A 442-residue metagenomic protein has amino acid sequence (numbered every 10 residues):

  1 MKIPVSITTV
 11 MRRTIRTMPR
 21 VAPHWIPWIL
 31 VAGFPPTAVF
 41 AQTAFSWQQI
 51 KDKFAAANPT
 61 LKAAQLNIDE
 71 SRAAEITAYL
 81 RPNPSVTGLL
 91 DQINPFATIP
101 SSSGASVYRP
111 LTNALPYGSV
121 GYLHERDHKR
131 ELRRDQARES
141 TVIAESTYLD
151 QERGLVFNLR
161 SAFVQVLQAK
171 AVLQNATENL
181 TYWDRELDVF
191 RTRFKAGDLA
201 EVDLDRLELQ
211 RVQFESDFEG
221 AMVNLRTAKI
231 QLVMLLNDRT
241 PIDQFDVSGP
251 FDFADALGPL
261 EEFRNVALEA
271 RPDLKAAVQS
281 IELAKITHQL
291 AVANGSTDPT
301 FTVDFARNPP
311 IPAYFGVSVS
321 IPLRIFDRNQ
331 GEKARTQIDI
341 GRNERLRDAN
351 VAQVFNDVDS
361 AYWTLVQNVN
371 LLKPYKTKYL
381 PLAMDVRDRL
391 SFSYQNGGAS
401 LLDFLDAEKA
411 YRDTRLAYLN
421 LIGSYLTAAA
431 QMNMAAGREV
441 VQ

Functional and structural regions predicted by a protein language model:
K2, R12-R16, Y148-V266, A361-T364 (+1 more regions): Periplasmic alpha-helical coiled-coil/stalk elements that build and connect Gram-negative outer-membrane
K2-I7, R13, F40, N396 (+1 more regions): Acidic, low-complexity, intrinsically disordered peripheral segments
V21-T37: Bacterial N-terminal signal peptides
F40-T98, Y117, L123-H124, L132 (+9 more regions): Bacterial Sec-pathway N-terminal export signals of envelope proteins
Q42-T43, T87-R126, R133, D246-P259 (+2 more regions): Small/polar, glycine/serine/threonine/aspartate-rich low-complexity segments that form flexible
D52-K62, D69-P84, G118-D135, E145-R153 (+7 more regions): A glycine-/polar-enriched beta->alpha junction
A63-A78, Q151, L155-A176, R185 (+5 more regions): Amphipathic alpha-helical coiled-coil segments
R138, E201-L209, L401-E408: Short, charged, amphipathic alpha-helical segments
